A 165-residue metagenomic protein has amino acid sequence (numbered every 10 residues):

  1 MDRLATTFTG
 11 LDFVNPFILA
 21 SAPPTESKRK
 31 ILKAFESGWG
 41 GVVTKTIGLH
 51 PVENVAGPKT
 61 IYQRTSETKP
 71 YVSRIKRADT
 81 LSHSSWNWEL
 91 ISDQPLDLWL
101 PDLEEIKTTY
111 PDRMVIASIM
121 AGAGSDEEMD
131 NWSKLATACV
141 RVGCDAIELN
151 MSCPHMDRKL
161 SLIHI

Functional and structural regions predicted by a protein language model:
M1-I116, M120-A123, E127: N-terminal capping/small domains of soluble enzymes
K30-I31, D130-T137, R141: Catalytic cores of alpha/beta
K45, N150-S152: Conserved residues at the C-terminal ends of beta-strands
N54, D157-K159: Flexible glycine/acidic-rich beta-alpha junction loops that bind and position SAM and/or redox cofactors in anaerobic
P111-D112, G143-D145: Short glycine/proline-enriched coil/turn segments at helix->beta-strand junctions
A146, C153-D157: Outer-membrane beta-barrel porins/channels
I163-I165: Conserved small/polar residues in nucleotide/adenosyl-binding loops
